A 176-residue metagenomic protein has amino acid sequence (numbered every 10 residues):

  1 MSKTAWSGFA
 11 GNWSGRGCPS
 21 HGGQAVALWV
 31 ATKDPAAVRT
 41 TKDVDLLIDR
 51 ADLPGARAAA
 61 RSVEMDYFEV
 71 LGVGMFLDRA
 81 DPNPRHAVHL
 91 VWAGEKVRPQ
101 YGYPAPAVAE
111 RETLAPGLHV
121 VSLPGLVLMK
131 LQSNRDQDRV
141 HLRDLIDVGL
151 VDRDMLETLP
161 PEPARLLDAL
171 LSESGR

Functional and structural regions predicted by a protein language model:
M1-R176: Compositionally biased terminal segments of proteins
